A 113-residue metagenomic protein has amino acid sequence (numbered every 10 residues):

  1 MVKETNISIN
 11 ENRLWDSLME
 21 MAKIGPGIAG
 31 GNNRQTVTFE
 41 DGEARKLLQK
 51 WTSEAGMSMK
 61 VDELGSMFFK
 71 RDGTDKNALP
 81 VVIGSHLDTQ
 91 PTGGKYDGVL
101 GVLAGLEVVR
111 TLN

Functional and structural regions predicted by a protein language model:
M1-I28, D72: N-terminal hydrophobic or amphipathic helices/low-complexity stretches enriched in small/hydrophobic/Pro/Gly
N10-S17, E40, A44-L48, L79 (+1 more regions): General structural feature for long, well-ordered alpha-helical segments within catalytic domains of soluble enzymes
L18, A22-G25, A29, A55-G56 (+1 more regions): Structural signal for hydrophobic packing residues in well-ordered secondary-structure cores of soluble enzyme domains
G27-D72: A non-catalytic alpha/beta surface segment that caps or lines the substrate-entry region of metallo-dependent hydrolase
T36-F39, Q90-L100: Short coil/turn segments at secondary-structure boundaries
A55, K76-V81: Short coil/turn connectors at secondary-structure junctions
L79-P91: Glycine/charged-rich beta-loop-alpha catalytic/anionic-binding loops adjacent to active sites
I83, K95-N113: Alpha-helical metal-binding/catalytic segments enriched in His/Glu/Asp
